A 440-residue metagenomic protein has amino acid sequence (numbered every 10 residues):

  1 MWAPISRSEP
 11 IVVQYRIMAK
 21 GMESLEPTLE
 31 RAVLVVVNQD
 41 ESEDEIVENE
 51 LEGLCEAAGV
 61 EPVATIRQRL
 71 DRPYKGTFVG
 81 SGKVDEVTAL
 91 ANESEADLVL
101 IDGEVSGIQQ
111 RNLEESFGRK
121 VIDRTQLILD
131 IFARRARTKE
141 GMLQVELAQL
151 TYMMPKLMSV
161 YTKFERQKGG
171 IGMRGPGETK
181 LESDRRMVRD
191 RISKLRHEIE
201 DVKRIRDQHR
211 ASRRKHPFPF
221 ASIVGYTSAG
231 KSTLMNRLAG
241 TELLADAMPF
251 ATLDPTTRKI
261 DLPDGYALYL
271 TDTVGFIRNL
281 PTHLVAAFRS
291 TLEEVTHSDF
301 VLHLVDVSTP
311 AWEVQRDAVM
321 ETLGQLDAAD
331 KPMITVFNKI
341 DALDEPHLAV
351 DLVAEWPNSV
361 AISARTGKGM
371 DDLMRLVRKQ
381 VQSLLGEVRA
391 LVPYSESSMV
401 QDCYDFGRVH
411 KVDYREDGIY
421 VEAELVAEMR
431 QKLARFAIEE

Functional and structural regions predicted by a protein language model:
W2-D130: N-terminal accessory targeting/assembly segments
I5-L34, E52, P155-A229, M235 (+4 more regions): C-terminal-of-GTPase-core extension/linker across diverse P-loop GTPases
A19-E23, I46-N49, R72-A89, D254-P255 (+2 more regions): Switch II of P-loop NTPase G domains
K20, R206, H216-P219, L238-A267 (+3 more regions): Switch I (effector-binding) loop of TRAFAC-class P-loop GTPase G-domains
L34-N38, T65-Q68, L100-D102, H303-D306 (+3 more regions): Conserved beta-strand segments of the P-loop GTPase G domain that flank and frequently precede/overlap
Q39-E43, P73-T77, R135-E140, T179-K180 (+4 more regions): Flexible beta-alpha connector loops of hexameric P-loop NTPases
E48-E56, T88-E93, V105-R119, G265-Y266 (+1 more regions): Conserved C-terminal guanine-recognition region of P-loop GTPase G domains, centered on the G4
Q126-A148: Short alpha-helix plus adjacent loop in nuclease-associated cores
